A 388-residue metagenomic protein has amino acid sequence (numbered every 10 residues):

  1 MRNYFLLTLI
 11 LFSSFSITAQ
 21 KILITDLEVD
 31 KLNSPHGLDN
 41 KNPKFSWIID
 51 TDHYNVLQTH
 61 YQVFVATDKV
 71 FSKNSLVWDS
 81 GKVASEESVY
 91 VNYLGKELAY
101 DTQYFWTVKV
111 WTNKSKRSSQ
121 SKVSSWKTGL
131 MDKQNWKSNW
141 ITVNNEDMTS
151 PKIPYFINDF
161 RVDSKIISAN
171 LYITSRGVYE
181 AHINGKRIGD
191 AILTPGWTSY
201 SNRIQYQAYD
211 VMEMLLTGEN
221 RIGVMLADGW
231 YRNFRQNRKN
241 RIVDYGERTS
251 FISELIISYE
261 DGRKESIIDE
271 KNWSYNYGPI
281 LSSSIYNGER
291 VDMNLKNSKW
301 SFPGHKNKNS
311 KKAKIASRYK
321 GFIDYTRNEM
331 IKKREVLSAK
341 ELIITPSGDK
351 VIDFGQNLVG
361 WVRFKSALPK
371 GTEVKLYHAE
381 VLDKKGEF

Functional and structural regions predicted by a protein language model:
M1-L23: Bacterial Sec-dependent N-terminal signal peptides
I22-F388: Extracellular/oxidizing-compartment recognition motifs
